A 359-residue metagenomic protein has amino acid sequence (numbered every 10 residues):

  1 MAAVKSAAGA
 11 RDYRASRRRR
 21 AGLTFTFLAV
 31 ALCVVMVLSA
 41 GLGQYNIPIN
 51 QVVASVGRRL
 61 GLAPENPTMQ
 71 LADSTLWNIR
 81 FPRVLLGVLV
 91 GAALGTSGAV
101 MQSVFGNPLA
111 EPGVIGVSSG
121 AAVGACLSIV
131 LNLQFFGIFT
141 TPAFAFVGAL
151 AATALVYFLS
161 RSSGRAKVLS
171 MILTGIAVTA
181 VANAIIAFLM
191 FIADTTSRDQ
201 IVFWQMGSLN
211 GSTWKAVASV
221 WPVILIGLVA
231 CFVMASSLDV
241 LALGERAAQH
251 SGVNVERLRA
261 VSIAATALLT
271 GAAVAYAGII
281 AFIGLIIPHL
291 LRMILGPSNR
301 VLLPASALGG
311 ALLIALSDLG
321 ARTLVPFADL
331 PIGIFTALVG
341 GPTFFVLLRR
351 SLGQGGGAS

Functional and structural regions predicted by a protein language model:
A2-S359: Alpha-helical transmembrane segments in inner-membrane proteins
